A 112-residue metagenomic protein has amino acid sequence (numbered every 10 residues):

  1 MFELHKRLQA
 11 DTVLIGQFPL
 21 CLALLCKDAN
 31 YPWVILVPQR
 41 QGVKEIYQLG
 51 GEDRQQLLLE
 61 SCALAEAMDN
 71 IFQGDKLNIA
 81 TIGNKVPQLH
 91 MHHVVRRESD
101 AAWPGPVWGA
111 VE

Functional and structural regions predicted by a protein language model:
M1-E112: HIT superfamily nucleotide-processing domains
